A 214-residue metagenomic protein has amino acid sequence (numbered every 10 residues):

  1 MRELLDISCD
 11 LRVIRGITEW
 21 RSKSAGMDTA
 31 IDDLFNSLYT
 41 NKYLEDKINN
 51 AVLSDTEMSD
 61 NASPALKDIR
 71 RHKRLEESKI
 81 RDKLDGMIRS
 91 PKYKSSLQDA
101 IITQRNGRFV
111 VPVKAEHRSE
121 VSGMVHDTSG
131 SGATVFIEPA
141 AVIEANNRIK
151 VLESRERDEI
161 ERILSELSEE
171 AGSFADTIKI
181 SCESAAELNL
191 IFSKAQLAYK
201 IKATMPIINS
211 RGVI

Functional and structural regions predicted by a protein language model:
M1-N61, A65, I69, F174-T177 (+2 more regions): Conserved amphipathic alpha-helical "coupling/scaffold" segments that transmit conformational changes between domains
I7, L11-I14, L66-M87, V142-A145 (+3 more regions): Amphipathic alpha-helical coiled-coil segments
E19-S22, G26, R81, K92 (+6 more regions): Alpha-helical coiled-coil oligomerization motifs
K67-H117: Extended, Lys/Arg-enriched charged tracts that mediate electrostatic binding to polyanionic substrates
S78, M87-S96, I101-T103, S131-I143 (+2 more regions): N-terminal accessory segments that target, anchor, or regulate ATP-driven/P-loop NTPase machines and associated
L97-D99, V121-M124, A203-T204: Short beta-alpha junctions and helix-cap segments that line functional grooves
R105-F136, N146, I207-I214: SMC-family hinge/dimerization module
E183-I214: Conserved NTPase motor "head" modules and their coupling/switch loops across ABC/AAA+ ATPases, GTPases, and GHKL ATPases
